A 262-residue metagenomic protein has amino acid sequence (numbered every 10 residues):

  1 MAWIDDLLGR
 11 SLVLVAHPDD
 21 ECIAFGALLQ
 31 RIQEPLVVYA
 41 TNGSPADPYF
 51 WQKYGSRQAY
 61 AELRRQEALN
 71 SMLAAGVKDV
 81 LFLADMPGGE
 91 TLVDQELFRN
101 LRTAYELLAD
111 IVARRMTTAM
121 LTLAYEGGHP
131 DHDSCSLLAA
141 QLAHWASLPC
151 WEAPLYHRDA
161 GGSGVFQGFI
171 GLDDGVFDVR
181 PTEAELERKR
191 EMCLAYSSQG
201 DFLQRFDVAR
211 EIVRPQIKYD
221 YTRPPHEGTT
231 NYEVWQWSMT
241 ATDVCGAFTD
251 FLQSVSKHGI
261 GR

Functional and structural regions predicted by a protein language model:
M1-I4, N70-D79, D94-F98, W145-R262: The feature marks non-catalytic terminal segments
M1-P149, E187, E191, A195 (+3 more regions): Active-site beta-strand->loop->alpha-helix modules in alpha/beta enzyme cores, enriched in Gly/His/Asp(Glu)
